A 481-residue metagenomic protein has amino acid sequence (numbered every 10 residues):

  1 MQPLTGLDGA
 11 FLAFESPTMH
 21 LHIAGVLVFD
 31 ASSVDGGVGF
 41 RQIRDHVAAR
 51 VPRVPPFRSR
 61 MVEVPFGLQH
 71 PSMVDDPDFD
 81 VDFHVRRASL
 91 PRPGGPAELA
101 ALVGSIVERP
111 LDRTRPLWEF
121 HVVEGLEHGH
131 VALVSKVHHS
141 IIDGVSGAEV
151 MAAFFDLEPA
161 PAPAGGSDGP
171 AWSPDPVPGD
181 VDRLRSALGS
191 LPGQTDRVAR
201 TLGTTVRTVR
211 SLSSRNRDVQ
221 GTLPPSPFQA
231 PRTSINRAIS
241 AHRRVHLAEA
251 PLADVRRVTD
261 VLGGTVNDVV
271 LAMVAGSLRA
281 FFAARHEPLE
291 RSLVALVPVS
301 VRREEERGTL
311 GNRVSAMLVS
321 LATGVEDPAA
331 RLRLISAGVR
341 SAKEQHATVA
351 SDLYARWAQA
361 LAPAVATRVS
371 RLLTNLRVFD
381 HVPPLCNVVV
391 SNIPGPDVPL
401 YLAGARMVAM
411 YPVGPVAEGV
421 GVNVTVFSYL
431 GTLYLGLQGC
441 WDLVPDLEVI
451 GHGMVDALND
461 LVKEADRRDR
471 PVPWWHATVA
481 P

Functional and structural regions predicted by a protein language model:
M1-D8, A24-V420, V424-P481: Soluble acyl-CoA-dependent acyltransferase catalytic core bearing the H(X)4D motif
L12-F14: Intrinsically disordered, low-complexity linker and terminal regions at domain boundaries
H20-H22: Short, surface-exposed loop/turn motifs at beta-strand boundaries within globular domains
